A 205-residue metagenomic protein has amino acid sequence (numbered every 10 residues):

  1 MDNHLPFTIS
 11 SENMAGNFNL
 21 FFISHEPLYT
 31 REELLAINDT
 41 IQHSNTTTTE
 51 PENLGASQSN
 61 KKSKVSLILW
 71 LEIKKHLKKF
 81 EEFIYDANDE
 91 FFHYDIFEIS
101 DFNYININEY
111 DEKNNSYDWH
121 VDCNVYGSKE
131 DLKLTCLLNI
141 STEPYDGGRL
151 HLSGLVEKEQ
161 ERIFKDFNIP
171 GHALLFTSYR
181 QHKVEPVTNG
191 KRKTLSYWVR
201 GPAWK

Functional and structural regions predicted by a protein language model:
D2-I99, N106: Non-heme Fe(II)/2-oxoglutarate
D89-K205: Catalytic core of non-heme Fe(II) oxygenases with the double-stranded beta-helix
